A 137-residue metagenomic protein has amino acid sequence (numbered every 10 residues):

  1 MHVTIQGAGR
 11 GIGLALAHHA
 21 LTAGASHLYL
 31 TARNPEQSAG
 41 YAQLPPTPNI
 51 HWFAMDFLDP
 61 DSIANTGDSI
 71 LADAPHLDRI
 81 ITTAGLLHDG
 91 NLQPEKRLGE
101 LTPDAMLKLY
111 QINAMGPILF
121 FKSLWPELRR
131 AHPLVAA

Functional and structural regions predicted by a protein language model:
G9, A15-H18: N-terminal Rossmann NAD(P)H-binding glycine-rich loop of SDR-like oxidoreductase domains
L21, A25-G40: Conserved glycine-rich Rossmann-like NAD(P)H-binding loop of the short-chain dehydrogenase/reductase
P45-D61: Rossmann-fold cofactor-recognition segment
L58-D73: Conserved Rossmann-fold cofactor-binding substructure of NAD(P)-dependent oxidoreductases
T83-P94: Conserved NAD(P)H cofactor-binding loop of Rossmann-fold oxidoreductase domains
G99-I118: Catalytic Tyr-X3-Lys loop
G116-F121, L134: Conserved internal alpha-helix within the Rossmann fold of NAD(P)-dependent oxidoreductases
F120-L124, L128: Hydrophobic positions on the long internal alpha-helix of Rossmann-like NAD(P)-dependent oxidoreductase domains
